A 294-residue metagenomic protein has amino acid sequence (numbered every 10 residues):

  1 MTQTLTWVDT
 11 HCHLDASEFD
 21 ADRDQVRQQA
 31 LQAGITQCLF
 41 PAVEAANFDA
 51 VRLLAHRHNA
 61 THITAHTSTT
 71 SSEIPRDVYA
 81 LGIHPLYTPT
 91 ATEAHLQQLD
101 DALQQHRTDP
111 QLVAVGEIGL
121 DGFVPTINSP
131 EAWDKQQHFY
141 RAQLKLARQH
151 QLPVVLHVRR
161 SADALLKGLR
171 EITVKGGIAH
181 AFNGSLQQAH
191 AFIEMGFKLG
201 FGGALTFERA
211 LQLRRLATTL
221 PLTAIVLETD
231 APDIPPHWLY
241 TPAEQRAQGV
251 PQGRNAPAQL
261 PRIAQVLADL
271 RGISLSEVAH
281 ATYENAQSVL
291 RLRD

Functional and structural regions predicted by a protein language model:
M1-D294: Mid-domain alpha/beta scaffold segments of enzyme catalytic cores
